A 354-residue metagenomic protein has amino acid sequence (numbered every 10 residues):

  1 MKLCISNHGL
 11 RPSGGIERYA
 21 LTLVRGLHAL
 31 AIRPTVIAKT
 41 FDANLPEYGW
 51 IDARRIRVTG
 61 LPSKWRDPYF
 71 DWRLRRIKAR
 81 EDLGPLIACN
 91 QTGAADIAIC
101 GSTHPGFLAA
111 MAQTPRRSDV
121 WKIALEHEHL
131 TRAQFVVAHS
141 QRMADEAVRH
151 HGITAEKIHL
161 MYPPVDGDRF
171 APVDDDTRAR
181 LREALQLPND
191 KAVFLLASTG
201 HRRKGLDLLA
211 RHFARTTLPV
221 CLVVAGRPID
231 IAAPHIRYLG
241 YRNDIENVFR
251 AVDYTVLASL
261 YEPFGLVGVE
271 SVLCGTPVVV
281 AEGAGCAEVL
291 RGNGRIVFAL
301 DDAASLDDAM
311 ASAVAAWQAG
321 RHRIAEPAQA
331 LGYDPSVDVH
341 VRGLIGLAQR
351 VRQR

Functional and structural regions predicted by a protein language model:
V137, P188-K204, A210-F213: Conserved donor-binding/catalytic core segment of Leloir-type glycosyltransferases
R142, P164: Carbohydrate-associated surface elements
A171-L187, R321: A short helix/loop element that forms part of the nucleotide-sugar donor recognition site in Leloir-type
Y241-R242, V248-V252: Short alpha-helical donor nucleotide-sugar binding micro-motif in glycosyltransferases
L260: Aromatic "clamp/platform" in nucleotide-sugar-dependent glycosyltransferases that forms part of the donor/acceptor
P277-A281: Short hydrophobic beta-strand element within catalytic cores of glycosyltransferases and related nucleotide-activated
G292-A304, A311-Q318: Conserved acidic donor-binding segment of nucleotide-sugar-dependent glycosyltransferases
Q318-R352: A charged, aromatic-enriched C-terminal amphipathic alpha-helix characteristic of glycosyltransferases across folds
